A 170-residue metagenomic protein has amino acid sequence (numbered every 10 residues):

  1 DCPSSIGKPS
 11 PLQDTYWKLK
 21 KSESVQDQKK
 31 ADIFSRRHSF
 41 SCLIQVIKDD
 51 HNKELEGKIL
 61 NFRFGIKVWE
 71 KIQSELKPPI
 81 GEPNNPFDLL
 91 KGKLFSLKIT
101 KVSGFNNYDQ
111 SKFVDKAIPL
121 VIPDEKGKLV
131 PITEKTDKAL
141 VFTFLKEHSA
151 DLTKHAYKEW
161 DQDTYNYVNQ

Functional and structural regions predicted by a protein language model:
D1-F87, D151-Y167: OB-fold ssDNA-binding interfaces and closely related basic DNA-contact patches used across DNA replication/repair
N61-D151: Extended serine/threonine-enriched, polar tracts that run as long, contiguous segments within proteins
